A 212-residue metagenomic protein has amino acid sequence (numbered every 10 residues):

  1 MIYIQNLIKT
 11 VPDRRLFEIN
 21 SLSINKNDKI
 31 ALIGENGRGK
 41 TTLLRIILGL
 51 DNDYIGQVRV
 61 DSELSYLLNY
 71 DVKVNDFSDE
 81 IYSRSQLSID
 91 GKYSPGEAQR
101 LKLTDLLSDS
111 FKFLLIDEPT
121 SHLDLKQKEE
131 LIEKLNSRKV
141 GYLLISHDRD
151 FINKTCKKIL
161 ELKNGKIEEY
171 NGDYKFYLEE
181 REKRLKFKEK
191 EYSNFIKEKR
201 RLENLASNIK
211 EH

Functional and structural regions predicted by a protein language model:
M1-I4, L185-H212: Flexible nucleotide-interacting loop at or near the entrance of a catalytic core
M1-K188: ABC ATP-binding cassette signature C-motif
